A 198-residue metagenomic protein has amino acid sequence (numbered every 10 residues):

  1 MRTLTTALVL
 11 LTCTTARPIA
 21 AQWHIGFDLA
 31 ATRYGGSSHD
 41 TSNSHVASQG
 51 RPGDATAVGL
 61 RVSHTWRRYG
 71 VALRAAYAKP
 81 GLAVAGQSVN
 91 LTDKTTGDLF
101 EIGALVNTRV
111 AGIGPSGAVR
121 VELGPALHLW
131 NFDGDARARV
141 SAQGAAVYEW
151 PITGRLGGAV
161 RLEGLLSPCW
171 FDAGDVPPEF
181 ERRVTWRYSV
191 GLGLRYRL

Functional and structural regions predicted by a protein language model:
M1-H24, L198: Cleavable N-terminal export/targeting peptides
L8-T15, D28, A57-G59, V119 (+1 more regions): A broad helix-preferring feature
A21-R33: Transmembrane beta-strand segments of Gram-negative outer membrane beta-barrel proteins
T32-V58, R137: Surface-exposed strand-loop-strand hairpins of Gram-negative outer-membrane beta-barrel proteins
T32-Y34, L99, A126-F132, L165-F171: Charged, low-complexity C-terminal accessory regions
S38-D40, A47-S48, K79-A83, G144-L198: Predominantly the C-terminal beta-signal and adjacent terminal strand-loop region of outer-membrane beta-barrel
T56-A142, W150-I152, Y188-R197: Gram-negative (and chloroplast) outer-membrane scaffold detector with strong preference for beta-barrel transmembrane
